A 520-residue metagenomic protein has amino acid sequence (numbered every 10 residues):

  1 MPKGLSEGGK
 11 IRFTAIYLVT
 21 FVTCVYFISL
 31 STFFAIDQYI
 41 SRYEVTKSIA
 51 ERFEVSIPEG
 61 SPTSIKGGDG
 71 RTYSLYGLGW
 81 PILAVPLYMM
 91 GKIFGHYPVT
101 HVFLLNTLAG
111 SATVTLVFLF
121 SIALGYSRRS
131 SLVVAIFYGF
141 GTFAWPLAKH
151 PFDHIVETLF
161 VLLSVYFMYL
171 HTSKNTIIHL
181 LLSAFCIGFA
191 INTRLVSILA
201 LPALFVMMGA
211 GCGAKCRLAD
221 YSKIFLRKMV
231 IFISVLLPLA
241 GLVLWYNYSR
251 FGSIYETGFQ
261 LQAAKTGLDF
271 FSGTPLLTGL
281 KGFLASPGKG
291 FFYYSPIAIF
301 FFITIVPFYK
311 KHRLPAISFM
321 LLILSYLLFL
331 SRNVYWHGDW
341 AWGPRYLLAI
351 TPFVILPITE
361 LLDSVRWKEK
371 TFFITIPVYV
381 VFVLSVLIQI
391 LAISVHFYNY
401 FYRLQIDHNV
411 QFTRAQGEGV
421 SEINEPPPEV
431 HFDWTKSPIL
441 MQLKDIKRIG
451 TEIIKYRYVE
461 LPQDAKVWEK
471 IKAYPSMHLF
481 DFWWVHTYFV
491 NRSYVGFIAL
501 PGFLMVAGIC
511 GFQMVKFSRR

Functional and structural regions predicted by a protein language model:
M1-R520: Membrane-proximal envelope and lipid/glycan-remodeling enzymes
